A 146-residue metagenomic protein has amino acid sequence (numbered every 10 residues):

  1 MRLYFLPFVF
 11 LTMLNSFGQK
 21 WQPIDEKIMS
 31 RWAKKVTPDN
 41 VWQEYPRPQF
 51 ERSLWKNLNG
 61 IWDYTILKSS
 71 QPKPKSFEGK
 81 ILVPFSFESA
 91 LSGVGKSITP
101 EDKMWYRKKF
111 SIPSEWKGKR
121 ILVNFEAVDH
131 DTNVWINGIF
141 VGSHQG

Functional and structural regions predicted by a protein language model:
M1-K20: Bacterial Sec-dependent N-terminal signal peptides
M1-Y4, K34-T37, V141-S143: Short, charged, low-hydrophobicity "junction" segments
L11, W55, P74, S114-W116 (+1 more regions): Generic structural signal for beta-strand residues in well-ordered domains
Q19-W55: N-terminal pre-domain segments of enzymes
E26, L54, L58-K103, R107: Core domains of carbohydrate- and sulfate-ester-processing enzymes
D63-K68, K96-G146: Accessory beta-strand-rich segments of carbohydrate-active enzymes
